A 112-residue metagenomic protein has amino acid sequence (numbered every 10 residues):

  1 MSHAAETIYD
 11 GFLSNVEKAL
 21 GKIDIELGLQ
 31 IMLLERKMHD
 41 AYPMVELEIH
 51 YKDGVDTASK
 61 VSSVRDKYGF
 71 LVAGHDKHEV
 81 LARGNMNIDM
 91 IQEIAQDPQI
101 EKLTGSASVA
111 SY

Functional and structural regions predicted by a protein language model:
M1-Y112: Autoinhibitory N-terminal propeptides
